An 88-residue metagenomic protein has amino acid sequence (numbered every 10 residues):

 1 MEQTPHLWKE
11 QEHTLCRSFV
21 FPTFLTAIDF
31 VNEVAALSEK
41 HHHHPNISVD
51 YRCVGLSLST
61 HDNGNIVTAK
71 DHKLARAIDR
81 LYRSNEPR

Functional and structural regions predicted by a protein language model:
M1-T14: Short aromatic-glycine-(Arg/Gly/Cys) micro-motifs in beta-strand/loop hairpins
H6, N46-S48: Short, glycine- and small/hydrophobic-rich beta-strand elements in well-ordered beta-sheets
E10, A35-P45, R83: Short arginine-rich
T14-P22: Short, well-ordered beta-strand elements within core beta-sheets of diverse protein domains
T26-V34: Short amphipathic alpha-helix segments
D50-R52, G64: Conserved glycine-rich FAD pyrophosphate-binding loop
R52-S59: A generic structural motif
S59-P87: C-terminal structural segments of small proteins and small subunits
